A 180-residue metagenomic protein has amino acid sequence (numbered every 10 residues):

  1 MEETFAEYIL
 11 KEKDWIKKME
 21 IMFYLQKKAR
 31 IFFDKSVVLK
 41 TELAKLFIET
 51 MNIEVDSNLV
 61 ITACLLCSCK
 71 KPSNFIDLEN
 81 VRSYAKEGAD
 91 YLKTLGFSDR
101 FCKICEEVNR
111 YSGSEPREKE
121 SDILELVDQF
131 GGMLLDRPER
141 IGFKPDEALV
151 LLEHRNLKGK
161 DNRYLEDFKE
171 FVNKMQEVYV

Functional and structural regions predicted by a protein language model:
M1-A85: Acidic/His-rich, divalent-metal-binding segments that scaffold phosphate/diphosphate chemistry
F5-I9, M19-L25, A148, L152 (+2 more regions): Generic structural signal of hydrophobic/aromatic residues within well-ordered alpha-helices of folded domains
Y8, R30-F32, D90-L95, L135: A generic short-segment signal for beta-strand/edge and adjacent turn/coil regions
L39-E49, S83-K93, K144-L157: An active-site-proximal "capping" alpha-helix that borders the catalytic cofactor pocket
V60, C64, L92-V127, G131-L134 (+2 more regions): Histidine/acidic-rich helix-loop-helix segments that form or flank divalent-metal centers in metalloenzyme catalytic
